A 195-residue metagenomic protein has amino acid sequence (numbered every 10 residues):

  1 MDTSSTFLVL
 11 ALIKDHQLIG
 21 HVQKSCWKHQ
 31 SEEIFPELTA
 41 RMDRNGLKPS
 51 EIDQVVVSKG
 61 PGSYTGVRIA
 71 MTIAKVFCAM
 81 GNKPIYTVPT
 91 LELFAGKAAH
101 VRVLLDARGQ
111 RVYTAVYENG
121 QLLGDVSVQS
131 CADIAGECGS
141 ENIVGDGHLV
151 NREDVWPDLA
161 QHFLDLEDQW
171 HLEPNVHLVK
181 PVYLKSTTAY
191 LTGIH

Functional and structural regions predicted by a protein language model:
M1-L18, H29-E32, Y86-H195: Oxyanion-binding and handling regions
L10, I34, I52-V55, F77: Hydrophobic packing within well-folded, soluble alpha/beta domains
G20-Q23: Short amphipathic
W27-D43: N-terminal phosphate-binding loop and adjacent alpha-helix
L38, I73-F77, A95: Buried hydrophobic packing segments
L38-Q54, E137-E141: Phosphate/pyrophosphate-binding loops at sites that engage ATP/ADP/AMP, CoA/4′-phosphopantetheine, polyphosphate
N45-S50, A79-V88: Phosphate-handling active-site elements
Q54-P84: DPxDG-like acidic metal-binding loop motif
